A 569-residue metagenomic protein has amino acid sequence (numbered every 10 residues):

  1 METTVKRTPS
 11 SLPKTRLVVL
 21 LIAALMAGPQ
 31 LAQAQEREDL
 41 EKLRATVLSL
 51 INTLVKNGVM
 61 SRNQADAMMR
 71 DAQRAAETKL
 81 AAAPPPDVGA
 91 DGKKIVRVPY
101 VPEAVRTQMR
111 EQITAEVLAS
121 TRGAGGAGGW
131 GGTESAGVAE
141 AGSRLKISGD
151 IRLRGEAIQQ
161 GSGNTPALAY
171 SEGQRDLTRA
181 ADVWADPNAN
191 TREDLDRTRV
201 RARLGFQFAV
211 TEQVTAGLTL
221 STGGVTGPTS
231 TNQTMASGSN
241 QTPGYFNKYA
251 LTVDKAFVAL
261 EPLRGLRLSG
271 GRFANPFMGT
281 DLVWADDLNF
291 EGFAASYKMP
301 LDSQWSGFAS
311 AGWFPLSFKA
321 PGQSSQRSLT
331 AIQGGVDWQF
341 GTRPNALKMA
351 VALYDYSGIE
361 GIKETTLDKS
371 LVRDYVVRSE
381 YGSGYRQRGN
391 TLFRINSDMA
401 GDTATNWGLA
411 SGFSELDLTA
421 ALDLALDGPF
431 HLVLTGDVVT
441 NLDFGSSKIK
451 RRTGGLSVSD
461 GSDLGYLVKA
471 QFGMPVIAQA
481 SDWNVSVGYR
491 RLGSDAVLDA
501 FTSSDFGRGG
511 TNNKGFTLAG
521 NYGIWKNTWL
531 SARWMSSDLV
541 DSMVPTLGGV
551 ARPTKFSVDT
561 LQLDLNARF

Functional and structural regions predicted by a protein language model:
E2, K6, R37-E38, N190-T191 (+2 more regions): Outer-membrane beta-barrel pore domains
E2-R7, L21-N188, F569: N-terminal periplasmic/intermembrane-space "pro-region" immediately following the signal or transit peptide
S143, D196-V200, Y249-D254, D287-E291 (+5 more regions): Residues that define the transmembrane beta-barrel architecture of outer-membrane proteins
G149, A202-F208, A256-L260, F293-Y297 (+6 more regions): Residues on the lipid-exposed face of transmembrane beta-strands in outer-membrane beta-barrel proteins
L153-Q159, L220-T226, A274-P276, M299 (+9 more regions): Transmembrane beta-strands of outer-membrane beta-barrel pores
G155-R201, F206-R264, F277-A285, T403 (+4 more regions): Surface-exposed loop and membrane-interface regions of Gram-negative outer-membrane beta-barrel proteins
E212-A216, R264-L268, D302-A309, G341-M349 (+4 more regions): Repeated loop/turn-to-beta-strand initiation elements of outer-membrane beta-barrel proteins
G227-R343, K348, A352, S357-W407 (+1 more regions): Surface-exposed coil loops of outer-membrane beta-barrel proteins
